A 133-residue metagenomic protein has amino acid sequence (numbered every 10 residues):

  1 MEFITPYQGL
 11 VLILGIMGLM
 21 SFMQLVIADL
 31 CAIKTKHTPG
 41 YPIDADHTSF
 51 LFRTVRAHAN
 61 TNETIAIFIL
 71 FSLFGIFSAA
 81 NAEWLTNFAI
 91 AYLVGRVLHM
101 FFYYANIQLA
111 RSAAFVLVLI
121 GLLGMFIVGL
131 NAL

Functional and structural regions predicted by a protein language model:
M1-M23: Long, highly hydrophobic alpha-helical transmembrane signal-anchor segments
I16-K34, V97-F101: Transmembrane alpha-helical segments that form the membrane-embedded catalytic/substrate-channel core of multi-pass
V26-V55: Cytosolic, membrane-interface loops and tails of multi-pass inner-membrane proteins
S49, F115-V128: Small-residue-rich segments of transmembrane alpha-helices in multi-pass membrane proteins, especially helix faces
A59-L73: Core segments of transmembrane alpha-helices that mediate helix-helix packing or line hydrophobic substrate/ligand
A82, M125-L133: Juxtamembrane boundary at the C-terminal end of a transmembrane helix
A82-A91: Structural signature of hydrophobic alpha-helical transmembrane segments
L98-I120: Interfacial loop-to-transmembrane junctions
